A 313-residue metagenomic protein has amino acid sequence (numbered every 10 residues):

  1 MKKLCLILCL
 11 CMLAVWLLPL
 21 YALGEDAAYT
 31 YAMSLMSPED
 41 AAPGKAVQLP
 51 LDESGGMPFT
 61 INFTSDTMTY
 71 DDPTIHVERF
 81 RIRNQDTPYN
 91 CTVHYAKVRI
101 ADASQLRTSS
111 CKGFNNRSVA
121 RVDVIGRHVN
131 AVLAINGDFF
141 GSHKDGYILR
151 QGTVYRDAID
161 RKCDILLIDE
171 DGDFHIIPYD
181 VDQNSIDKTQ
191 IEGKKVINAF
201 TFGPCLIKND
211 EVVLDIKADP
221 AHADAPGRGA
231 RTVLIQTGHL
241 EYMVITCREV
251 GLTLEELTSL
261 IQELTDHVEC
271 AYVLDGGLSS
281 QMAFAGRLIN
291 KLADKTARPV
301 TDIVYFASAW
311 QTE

Functional and structural regions predicted by a protein language model:
M1-A28: Gram-positive cell-envelope targeting signals
L20-I165, H175-I176: Zymogen propeptides
C91, A103, D173, Q236-M243: Beta-strand-turn-beta hairpins that frame and shape the catalytic cleft of phosphate-ester-processing enzymes
S110-R117, Y179-S185, T246-G251: Short, solvent-exposed aromatic-acidic interface loops
N116-A120, S185-I191, A225-G227, L252-S259: A short, polar/proline- and glycine-enriched secondary-structure boundary/capping micro-motif
A134-F139, Y179, T246-R248, V273-G277: Active-site-proximal beta-strand/loop segments in catalytic clefts of secreted hydrolases
F140-A218: Active-site-adjacent helix-turn-beta-strand microarchitecture at beta-sheet edges that either contains or buttresses
D145-R161, L167-I168, D215-V273, S279-E313: Conserved, well-ordered active-site substructure
